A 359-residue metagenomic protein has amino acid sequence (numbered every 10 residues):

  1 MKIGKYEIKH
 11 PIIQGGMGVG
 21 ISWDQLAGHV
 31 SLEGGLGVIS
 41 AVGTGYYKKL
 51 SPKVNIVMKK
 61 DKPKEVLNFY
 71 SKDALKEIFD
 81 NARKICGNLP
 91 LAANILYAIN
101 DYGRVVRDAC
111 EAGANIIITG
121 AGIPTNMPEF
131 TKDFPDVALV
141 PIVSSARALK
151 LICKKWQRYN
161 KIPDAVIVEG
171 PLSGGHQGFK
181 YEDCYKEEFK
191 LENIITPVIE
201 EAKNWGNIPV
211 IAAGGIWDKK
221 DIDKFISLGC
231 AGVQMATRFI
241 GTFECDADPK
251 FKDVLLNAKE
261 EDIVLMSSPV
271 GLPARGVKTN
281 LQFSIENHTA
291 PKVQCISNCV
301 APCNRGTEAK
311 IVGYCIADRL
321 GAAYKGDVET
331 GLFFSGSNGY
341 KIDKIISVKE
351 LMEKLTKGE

Functional and structural regions predicted by a protein language model:
M1-W205: Active-site entrance/lid segments in N-terminal catalytic domains of soluble metabolic enzymes
I13, S173-I211, W217-E359: Conserved active-site-proximal phosphate/metal-binding subdomains
I21, I216-W217: Residue-level detector of alpha-helix initiation sites
M127, A212-A213: Short, surface-exposed recognition loops or helix-turn segments adjacent to catalytic cores
